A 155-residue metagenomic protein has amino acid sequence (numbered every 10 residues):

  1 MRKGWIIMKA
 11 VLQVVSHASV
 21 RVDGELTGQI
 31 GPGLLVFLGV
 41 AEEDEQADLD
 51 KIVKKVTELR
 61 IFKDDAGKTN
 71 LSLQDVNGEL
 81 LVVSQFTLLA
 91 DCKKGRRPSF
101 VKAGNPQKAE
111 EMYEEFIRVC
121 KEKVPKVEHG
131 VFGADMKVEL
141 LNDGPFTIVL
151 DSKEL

Functional and structural regions predicted by a protein language model:
M1-I7: Short, Lys/Arg-enriched N-terminal segments with co-localized hydrophobic residues within the first ~10-30 amino acids
Q13, G39, S84, E139 (+1 more regions): Short beta-strand segments
V14-R21, G28, V40: N-terminal intrinsically disordered, cationic/polar leader segments that include organellar targeting peptides
L26-N77, L88-R118, E128: Compact, glycine-rich, soluble single-domain proteins
I52, V83, F146: Residue-level signal for inorganic ion chemistry
N70-T87, G133-D143: A short beta-strand-loop-alpha-helix capping motif that often carries His-Thr
F100-L155: Positively charged, low-complexity, intrinsically disordered RNA-binding extensions
